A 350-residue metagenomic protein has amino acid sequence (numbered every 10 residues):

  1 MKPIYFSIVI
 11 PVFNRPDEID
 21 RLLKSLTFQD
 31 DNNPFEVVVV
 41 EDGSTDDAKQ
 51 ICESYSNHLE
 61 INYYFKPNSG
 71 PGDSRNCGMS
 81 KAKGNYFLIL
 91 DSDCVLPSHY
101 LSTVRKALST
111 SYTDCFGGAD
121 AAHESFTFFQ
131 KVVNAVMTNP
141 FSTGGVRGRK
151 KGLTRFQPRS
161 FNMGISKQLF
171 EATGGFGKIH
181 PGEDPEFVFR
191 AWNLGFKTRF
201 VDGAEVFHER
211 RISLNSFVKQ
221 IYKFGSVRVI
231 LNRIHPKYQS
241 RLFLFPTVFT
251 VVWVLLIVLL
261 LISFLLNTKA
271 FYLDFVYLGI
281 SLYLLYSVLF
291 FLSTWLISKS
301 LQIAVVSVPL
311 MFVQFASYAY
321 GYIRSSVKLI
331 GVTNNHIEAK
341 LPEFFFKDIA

Functional and structural regions predicted by a protein language model:
I4-S7, E36, E186: Cell-envelope/extracellular polymer assembly enzymes that use nucleotide-activated donors
K24-P34: Short, acidic, metal-binding catalytic loop of nucleotide-sugar glycosyltransferases
S25, E41-Q50, N68-S69, D91-P97: A conserved acidic beta->alpha catalytic loop
K66-A82, T103, L153, Q157-S160: Glycine-rich, basic loop-to-helix element that forms the pyrophosphate-binding segment of sugar-nucleotide handling
F87: Short aromatic/hydrophobic "clamp" motif used to bind/position activated sugar donors
S98-K131, E205, E209: Conserved donor NDP-sugar-binding/catalytic core segment of glycosyltransferases
G177-Q239: Catalytic donor/gating beta->alpha subdomain of glycosyltransferases that bind UDP-sugars
F249-G331: Membrane-embedded multi-pass helical conduit in multi-pass membrane proteins, especially envelope-biosynthetic
